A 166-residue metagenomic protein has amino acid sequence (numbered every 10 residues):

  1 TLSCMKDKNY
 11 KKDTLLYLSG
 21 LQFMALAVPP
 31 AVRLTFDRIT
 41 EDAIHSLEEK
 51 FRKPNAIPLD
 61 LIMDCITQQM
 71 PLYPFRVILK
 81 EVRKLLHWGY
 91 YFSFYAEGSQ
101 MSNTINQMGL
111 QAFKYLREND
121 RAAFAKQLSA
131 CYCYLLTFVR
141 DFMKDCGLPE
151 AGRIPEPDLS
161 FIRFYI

Functional and structural regions predicted by a protein language model:
T1-M70, L110-K126: All-alpha effector-binding/dimerization core of bacterial HTH-type transcriptional repressors
L18-A25, K80, S99-N106: Alpha-helix N-cap/helix-start motif at coil-to-helix transitions, marked by capping-box chemistry
T35, I66, M70, L86-Y90 (+2 more regions): Hydrophobic recognition helices of helix-based DNA-binding modules
K50-F51, V82, C131: Alpha-helix boundary/capping residues
C65-I66, Y73, F161-I166: Extended alpha-helical regions
P71-L72, G147: Residue-level recognition of short, structured coil/turn motifs that connect secondary structure elements
Y73-L86: Short, charge-rich, low-complexity alpha-helical interaction segments
Y91-I166: C-terminal all-alpha effector/ligand-binding and dimerization domain of prokaryotic HTH-type transcriptional repressors
